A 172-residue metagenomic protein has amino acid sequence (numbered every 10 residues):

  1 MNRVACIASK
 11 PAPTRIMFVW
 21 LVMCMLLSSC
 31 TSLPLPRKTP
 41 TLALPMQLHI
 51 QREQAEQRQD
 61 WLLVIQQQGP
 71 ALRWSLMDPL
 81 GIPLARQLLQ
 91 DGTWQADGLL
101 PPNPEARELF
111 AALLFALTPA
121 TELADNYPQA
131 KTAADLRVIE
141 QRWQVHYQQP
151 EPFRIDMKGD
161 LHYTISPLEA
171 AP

Functional and structural regions predicted by a protein language model:
C6, P11-P13: Short, low-complexity intrinsically disordered segments enriched in A/P/G/S/L with frequent Arg, especially at protein
R15-M23: Sec-dependent signal peptide recognition, specifically the positively charged N-region followed immediately by
L26-S29: C-terminal motif of bacterial Sec signal peptides marking the signal peptidase cleavage site
T31-L33, H49-Q51, I82, Q95-P172: Mature, soluble, non-transmembrane domains
P34-E53: Transition segment at domain starts
H49-L84: Post-signal-peptide N-terminal segment of Sec-exported extracytoplasmic proteins
W61-Q66, R86-Q87, R142-V145, P167: Hydrophobic/aromatic beta-strand elements that line small-molecule binding cavities or substrate pockets in beta-rich
